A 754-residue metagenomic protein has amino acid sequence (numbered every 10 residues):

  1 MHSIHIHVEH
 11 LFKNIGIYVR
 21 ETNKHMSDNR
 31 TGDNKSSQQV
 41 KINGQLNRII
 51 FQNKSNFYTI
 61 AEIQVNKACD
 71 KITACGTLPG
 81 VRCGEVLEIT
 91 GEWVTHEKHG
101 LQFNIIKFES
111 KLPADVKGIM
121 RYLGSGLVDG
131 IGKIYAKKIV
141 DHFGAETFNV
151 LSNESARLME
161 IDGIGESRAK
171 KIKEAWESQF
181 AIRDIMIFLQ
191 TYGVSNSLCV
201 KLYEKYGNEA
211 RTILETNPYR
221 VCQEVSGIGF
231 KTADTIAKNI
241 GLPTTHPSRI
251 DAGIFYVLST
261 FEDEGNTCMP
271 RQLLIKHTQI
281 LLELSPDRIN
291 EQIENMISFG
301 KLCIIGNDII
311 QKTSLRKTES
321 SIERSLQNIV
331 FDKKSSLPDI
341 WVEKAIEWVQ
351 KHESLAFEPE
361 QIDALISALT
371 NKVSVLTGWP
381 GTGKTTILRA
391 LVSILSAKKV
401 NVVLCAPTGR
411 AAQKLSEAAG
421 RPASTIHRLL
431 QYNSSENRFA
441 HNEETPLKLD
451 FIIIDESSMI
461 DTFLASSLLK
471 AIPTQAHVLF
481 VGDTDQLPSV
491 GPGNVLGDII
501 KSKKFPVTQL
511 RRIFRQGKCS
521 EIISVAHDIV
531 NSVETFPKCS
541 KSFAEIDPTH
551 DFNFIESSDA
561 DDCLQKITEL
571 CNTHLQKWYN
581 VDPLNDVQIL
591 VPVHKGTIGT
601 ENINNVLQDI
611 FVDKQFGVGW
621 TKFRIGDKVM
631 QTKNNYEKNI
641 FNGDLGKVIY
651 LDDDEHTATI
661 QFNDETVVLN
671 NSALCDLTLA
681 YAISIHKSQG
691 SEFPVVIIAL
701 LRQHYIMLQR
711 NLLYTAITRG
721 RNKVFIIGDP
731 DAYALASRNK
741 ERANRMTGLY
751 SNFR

Functional and structural regions predicted by a protein language model:
R20-S336, W341-K344: Accessory, non-ATPase domains that flank or precede helicase/AAA+ motor cores in DNA-metabolism machines
L355-L369: N-terminal pre-P-loop "Q-motif" helix
T370-S374: Pre-Walker A (Motif I) flank of P-loop NTPase domains
L376, L404: Hydrophobic anchor at the beta1->P-loop junction of P-loop NTPases
K384: Conserved lysine of the Walker
A390, I394, K398-V400, A406-A418 (+7 more regions): Conserved helicase motor core of SF1/SF2 NTP-dependent helicases
T484-V629, N635-K638, I649, A658: Conserved helicase motor core of P-loop NTPases
D644-R754: C-terminal accessory regions
